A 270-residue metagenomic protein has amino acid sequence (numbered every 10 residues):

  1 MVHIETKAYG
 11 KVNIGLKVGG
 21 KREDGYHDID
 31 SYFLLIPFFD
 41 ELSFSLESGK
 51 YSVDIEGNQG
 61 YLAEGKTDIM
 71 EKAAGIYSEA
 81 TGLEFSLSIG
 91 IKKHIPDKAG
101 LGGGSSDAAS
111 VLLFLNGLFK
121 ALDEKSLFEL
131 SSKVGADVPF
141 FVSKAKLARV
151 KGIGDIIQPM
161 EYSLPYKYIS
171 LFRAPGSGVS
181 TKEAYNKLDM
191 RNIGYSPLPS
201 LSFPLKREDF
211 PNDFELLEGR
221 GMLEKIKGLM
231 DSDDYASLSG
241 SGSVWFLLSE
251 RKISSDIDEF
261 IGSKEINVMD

Functional and structural regions predicted by a protein language model:
M1-A99, G117-K125, Y162-L164: ATP-binding N-lobe of GHMP and related small-molecule kinases
V12, K17, R22, H27 (+4 more regions): Gly/Ser/Thr-rich beta-alpha loop segments that engage phosphate groups in nucleotides
I14, L42-F44, M70, G104 (+4 more regions): Residue-level signal for inorganic ion chemistry
L16, D40-F44, D137-V142, A148-R149 (+1 more regions): Short beta-strand scaffold segments in enzyme catalytic cores
L34-L35, K133, F140-V142, M160-P165 (+1 more regions): Solvent-exposed alpha-helices and their adjacent loops that cap or buttress functional pockets in soluble metabolic
V53, S143, A148-Y235, L248-D270: Conserved, helical-rich catalytic subdomain that frames metal- and/or nucleotide-binding sites in enzyme alpha/beta
G90-F119, A136, Y235-L247: Glycine/serine-rich anion-binding loops at beta->alpha junctions that coordinate negatively charged ligand groups
L112-A148: Contiguous, small/hydrophobic- and glycine-enriched helical/loop subdomains that border and often "cap" functional
